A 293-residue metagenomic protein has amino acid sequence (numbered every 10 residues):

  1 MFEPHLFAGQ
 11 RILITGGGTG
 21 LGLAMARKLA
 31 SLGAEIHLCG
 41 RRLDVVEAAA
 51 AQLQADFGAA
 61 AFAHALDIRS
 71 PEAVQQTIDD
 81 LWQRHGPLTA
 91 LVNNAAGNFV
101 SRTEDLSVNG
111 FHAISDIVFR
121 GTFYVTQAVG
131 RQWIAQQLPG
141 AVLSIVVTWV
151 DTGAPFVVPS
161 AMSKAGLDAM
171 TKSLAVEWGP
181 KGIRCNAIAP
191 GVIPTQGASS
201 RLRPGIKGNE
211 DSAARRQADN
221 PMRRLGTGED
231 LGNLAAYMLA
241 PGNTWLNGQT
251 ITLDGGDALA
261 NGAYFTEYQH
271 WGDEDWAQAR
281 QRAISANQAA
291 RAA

Functional and structural regions predicted by a protein language model:
F2-P4, N247-A293: Short C-terminal tail/terminal secondary-structure segment of NAD(P)H-dependent dehydrogenase/reductase domains
R11, G16-G20: Conserved glycine-rich cofactor-binding loop
L43, A65-Q76, V108, E229-D230: The beta1-alpha1 cofactor-binding region of Rossmann-like NAD(H)/NADP(H)-dependent oxidoreductases
V92, G179, R184, L246-G248: Short, small/polar-rich loop/turn modules that mediate ligand/substrate recognition or access, typified
R102-T103, S107-S115, R216: Substrate-binding pocket helix/loop in short-chain dehydrogenase/reductase
I134, L143-G166, T171-P180, V192-I193 (+1 more regions): Catalytic loop of short-chain dehydrogenase/reductase
R224-L253, A258-L259: C-terminal substrate-recognition "lid" of short-chain dehydrogenase/reductases
